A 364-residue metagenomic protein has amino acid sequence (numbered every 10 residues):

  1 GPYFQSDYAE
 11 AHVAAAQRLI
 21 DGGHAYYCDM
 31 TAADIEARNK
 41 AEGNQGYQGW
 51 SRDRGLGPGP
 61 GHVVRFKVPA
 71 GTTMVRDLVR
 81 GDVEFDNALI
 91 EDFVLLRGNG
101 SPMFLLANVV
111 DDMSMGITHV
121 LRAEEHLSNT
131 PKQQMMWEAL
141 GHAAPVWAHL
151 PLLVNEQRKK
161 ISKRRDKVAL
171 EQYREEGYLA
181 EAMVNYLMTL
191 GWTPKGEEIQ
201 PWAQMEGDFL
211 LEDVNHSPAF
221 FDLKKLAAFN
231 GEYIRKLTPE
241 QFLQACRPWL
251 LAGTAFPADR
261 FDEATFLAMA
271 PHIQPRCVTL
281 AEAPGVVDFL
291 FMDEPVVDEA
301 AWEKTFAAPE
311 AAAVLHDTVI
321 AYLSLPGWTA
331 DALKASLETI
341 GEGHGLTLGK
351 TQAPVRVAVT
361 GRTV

Functional and structural regions predicted by a protein language model:
G1-E10, A14-E36, N44, Q48 (+5 more regions): Basic, alpha-helical terminal appendages of large translation-related enzymes
Q5, R18-H149, V154-I161, A169 (+1 more regions): Active-site cores that bind ATP or allylic diphosphates and position pyrophosphate for catalysis
S6-E10, L127, K163, G177 (+1 more regions): Short alpha-helix boundary/capping motifs
A123, Y173, H216, G341 (+1 more regions): Short, charged/polar micro-motifs that form catalytic or ligand-binding hotspots
S128, L140-V296, T360-V364: Catalytic adenosine-cofactor/nucleotide-binding cores of aminoacyl-tRNA synthetases and other
M135-M136, Q204, T339: Generic structural signal for isolated residues within well-ordered alpha-helices
